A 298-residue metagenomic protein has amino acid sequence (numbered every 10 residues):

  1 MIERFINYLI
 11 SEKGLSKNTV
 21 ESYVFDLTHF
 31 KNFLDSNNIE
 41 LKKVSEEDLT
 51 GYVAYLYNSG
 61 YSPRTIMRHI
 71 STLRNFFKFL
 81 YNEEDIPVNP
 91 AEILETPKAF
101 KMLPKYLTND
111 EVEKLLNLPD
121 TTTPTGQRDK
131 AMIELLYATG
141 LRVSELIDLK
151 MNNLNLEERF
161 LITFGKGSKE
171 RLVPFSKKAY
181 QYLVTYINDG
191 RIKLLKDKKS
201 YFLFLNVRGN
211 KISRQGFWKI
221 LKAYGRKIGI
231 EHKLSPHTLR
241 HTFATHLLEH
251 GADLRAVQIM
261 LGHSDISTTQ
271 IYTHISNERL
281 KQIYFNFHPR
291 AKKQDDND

Functional and structural regions predicted by a protein language model:
M1-D298: Conserved catalytic core of the tyrosine transesterase superfamily
